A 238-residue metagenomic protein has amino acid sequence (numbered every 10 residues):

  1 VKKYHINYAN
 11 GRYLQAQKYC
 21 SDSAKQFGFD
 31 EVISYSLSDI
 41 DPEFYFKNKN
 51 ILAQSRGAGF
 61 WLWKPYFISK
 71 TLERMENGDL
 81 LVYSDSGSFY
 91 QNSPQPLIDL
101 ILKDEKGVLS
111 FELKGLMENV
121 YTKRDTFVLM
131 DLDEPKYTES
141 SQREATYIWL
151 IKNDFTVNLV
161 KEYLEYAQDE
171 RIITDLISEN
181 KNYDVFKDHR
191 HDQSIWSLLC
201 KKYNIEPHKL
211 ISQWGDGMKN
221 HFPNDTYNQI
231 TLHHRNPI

Functional and structural regions predicted by a protein language model:
V1-I238: Glycosyltransferase catalytic domains, chiefly GT-A lineage
